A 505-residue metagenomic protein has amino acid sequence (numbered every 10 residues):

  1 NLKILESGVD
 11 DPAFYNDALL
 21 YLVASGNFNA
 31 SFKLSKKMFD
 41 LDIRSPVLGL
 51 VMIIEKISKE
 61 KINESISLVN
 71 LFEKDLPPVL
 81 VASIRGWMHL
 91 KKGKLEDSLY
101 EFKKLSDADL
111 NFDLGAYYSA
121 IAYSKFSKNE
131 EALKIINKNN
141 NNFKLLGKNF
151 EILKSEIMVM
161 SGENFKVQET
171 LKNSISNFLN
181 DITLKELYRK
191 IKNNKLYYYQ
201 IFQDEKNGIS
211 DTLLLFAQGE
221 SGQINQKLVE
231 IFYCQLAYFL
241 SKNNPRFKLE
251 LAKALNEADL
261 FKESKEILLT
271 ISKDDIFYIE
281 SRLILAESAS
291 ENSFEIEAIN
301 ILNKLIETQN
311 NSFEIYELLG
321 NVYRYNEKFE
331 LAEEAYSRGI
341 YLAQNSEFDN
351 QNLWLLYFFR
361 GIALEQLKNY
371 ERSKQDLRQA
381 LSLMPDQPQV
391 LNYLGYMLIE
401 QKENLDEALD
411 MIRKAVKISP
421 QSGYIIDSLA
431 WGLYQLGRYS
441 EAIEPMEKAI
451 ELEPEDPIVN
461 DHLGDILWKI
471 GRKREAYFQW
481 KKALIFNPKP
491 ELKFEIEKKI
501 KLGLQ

Functional and structural regions predicted by a protein language model:
L2-V9, K36-R44, N70-P78, F102-N111 (+12 more regions): Solenoid-like repeat scaffolds
G8-Y15, A30, L41-L50, K74-I84 (+15 more regions): Generic helix N-cap/helix-start motif at coil->alpha-helix transitions
L20, I54, W87, I121 (+9 more regions): Residue-level recognition of tetratricopeptide repeat
V23, I57, L90, S124 (+10 more regions): Position-specific recognition of the canonical hydrophobic site in helix A of tetratricopeptide repeat
G26, E60, G93, S127 (+9 more regions): Residue-level detector of the short coil/turn that links helix A to helix B within each tetratricopeptide repeat
D40-D42, E73-P77, D107, V159-T183 (+3 more regions): TPR/TPR-like (Sel1-like) alpha-helical repeat modules
Y197-T212, P457, H462, K469-Q505: Terminal, low-structured helical/coil segments at or just beyond the last alpha-helical repeat
